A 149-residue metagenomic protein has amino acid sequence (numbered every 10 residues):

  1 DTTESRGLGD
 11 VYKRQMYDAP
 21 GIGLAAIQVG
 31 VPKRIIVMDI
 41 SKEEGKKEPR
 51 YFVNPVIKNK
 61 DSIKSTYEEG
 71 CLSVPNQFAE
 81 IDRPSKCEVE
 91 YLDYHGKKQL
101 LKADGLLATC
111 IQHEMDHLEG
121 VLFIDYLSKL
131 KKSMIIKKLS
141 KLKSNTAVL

Functional and structural regions predicted by a protein language model:
T2-T3: Ala/Thr-enriched low-complexity intrinsically disordered regions
R6-Q112, H117-L149: Active-site rim/adjacent substrate-binding subdomains
